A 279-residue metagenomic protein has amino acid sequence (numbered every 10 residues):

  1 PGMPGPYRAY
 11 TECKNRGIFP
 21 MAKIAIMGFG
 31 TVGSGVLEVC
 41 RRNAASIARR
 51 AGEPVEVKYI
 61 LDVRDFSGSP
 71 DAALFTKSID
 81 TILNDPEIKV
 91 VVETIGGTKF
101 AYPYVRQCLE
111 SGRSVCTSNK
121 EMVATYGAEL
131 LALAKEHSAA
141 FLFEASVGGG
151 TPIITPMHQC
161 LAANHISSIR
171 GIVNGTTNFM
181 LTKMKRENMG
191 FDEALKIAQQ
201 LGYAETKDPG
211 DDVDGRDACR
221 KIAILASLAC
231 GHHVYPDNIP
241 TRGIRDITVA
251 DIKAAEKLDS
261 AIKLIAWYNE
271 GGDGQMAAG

Functional and structural regions predicted by a protein language model:
G5-E12: Short, low-complexity intrinsically disordered segments enriched in A/P/G/S/L with frequent Arg, especially at protein
G17, M21-S111: N-terminal glycine-/serine-/threonine-rich beta1-alpha1-beta2 phosphate-ribose binding loop of Rossmann-like
M27, E93-I95, S118, T125 (+1 more regions): Structural motif
G33, L37-R41, L131, I154-H158 (+4 more regions): Predominant activation on well-ordered alpha-helical scaffold segments within soluble catalytic domains
I88, K135-D217: Rossmann-like NAD(P)H-binding beta-loop-alpha module
A101-S111, K120-G149, I154-H158: Rossmann-fold NAD(P)-binding glycine/threonine-rich loop
S114-C116: A short hydrophobic/small-residue beta-strand
A194-G279: Substrate-binding/catalytic subdomain of NAD(P)-dependent oxidoreductase enzymes
